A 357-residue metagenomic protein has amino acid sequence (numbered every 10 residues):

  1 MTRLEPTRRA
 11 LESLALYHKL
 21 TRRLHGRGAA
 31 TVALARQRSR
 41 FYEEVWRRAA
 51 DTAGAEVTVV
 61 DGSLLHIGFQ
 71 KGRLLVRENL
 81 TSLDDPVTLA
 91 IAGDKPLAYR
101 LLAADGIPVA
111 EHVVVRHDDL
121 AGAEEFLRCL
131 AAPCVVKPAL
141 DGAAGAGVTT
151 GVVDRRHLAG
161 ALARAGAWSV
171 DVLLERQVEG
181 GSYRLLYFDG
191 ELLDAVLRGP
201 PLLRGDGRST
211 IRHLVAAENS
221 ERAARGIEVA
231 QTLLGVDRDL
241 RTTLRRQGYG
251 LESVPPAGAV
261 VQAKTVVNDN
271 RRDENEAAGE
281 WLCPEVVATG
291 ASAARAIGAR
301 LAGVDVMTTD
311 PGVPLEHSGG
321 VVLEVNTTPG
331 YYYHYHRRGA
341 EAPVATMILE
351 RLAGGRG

Functional and structural regions predicted by a protein language model:
M1-R100, D118-A121: ATP-binding N-terminal substructure of ATP-dependent carboxylate-amine bond-forming enzymes
R8, R271-E285, R295-L301, T308-G357: C-terminal active-site "lid" helix and adjoining low-complexity regulatory extension at the edge of ATP-using catalytic
R47, Y99, E124, R241 (+1 more regions): Short glycine-/small-residue-rich flexible loop motifs, especially phosphate/cofactor-binding loops
G54-E56, I107, A132, V170 (+2 more regions): Short aromatic/hydrophobic-glycine micro-motifs
H66-R77, R184-D194, G312-T327, Y331-Y333: A short beta-strand motif that forms the metal-chelation/ATP-contact edge of phosphoryl-transfer active sites
G68, L74-E78, L83-G235, C283-V287: Active-site nucleotide/adenylate-binding loops and adjacent lid/helix of ATP-dependent enzymes
V136, V172, A302-V304, L323: Hydrophobic faces of well-ordered beta-strands that scaffold small-molecule active sites in alpha/beta enzyme cores
R164, W168, N219-G312: A long amphipathic alpha-helix within ATP-dependent nucleotide-binding catalytic cores
